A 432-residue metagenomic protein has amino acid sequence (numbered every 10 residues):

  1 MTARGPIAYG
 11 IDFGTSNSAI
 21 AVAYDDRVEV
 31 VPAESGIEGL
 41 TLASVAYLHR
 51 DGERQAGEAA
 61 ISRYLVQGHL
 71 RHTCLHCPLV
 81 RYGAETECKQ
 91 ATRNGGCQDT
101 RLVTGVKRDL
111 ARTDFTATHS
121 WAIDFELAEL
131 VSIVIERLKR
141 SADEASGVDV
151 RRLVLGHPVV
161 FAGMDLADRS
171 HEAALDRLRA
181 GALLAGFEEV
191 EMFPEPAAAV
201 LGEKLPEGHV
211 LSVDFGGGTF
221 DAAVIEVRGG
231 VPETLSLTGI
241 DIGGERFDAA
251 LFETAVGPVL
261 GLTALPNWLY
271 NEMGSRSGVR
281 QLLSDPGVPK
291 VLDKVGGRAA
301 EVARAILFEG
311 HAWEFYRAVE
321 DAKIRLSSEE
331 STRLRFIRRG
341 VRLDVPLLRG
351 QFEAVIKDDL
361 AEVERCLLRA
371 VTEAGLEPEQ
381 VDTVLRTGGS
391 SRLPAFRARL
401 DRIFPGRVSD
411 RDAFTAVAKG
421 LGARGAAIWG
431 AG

Functional and structural regions predicted by a protein language model:
M1-A117, G243, F247-Y270, G274: Early-domain small/polar-rich strand-loop-helix modules and first-structured segments of the mature chain
M1-G10, T15-N17, A23-V28, N94-S212 (+1 more regions): Nucleotide/phosphate-binding catalytic cleft detector across ATP-hydrolyzing and phosphate-transferring enzymes
S35, L40, S44-L48, Q55-A56 (+2 more regions): Phosphate-binding glycine-rich/basic clefts of nucleotide- and phosphate-handling proteins, predominantly
V45, E191-E203, D248-T254, S391 (+1 more regions): Glycine-rich phosphate-binding/hydrolytic loop that grips phosphoryl groups
V131-S146, F193-P206, A322-R325, A354-V384 (+2 more regions): Phosphate/ATP-binding catalytic cores across multiple sugar-kinase/actin-like superfamilies, primarily ASKHA
G147-V159, P266-Y270, V371-G388: Short glycine-rich phosphate-binding loop at a beta-alpha junction
A174-L175, A185-F193, E379, R397-R424: Conserved phosphate-binding/catalytic loops in two-lobed NTP-binding clefts
K204-V231: Phosphate-binding/catalytic loop of phosphoryl-transfer enzymes
